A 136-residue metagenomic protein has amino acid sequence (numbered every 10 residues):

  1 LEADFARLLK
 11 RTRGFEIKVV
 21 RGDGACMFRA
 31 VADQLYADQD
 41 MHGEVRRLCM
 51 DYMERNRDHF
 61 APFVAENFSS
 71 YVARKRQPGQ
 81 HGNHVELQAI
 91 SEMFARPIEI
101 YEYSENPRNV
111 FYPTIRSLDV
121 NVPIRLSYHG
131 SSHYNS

Functional and structural regions predicted by a protein language model:
L1-V19: Non-catalytic, low-structured ubiquitin/UBL-interacting segments
F5-R11, G24-A30, F63-V72: Surface-exposed beta-strand-to-loop junctions that form interaction patches on eukaryotic regulatory domains
E16-I17, Q34-Y36, K75-R76: Second-shell loop/turn segments in exported
V20-D23, R29, R55, F63 (+2 more regions): Structured beta-strand/turn binding interfaces of compact recognition modules in eukaryotic regulators
G22-A32, Q80-I90: Active-site nucleophilic cysteine motif
R29-A30, D38-E44, A61-P62, E99-Y103 (+2 more regions): Intrinsically disordered, low-complexity regions enriched in proline, serine, glycine and charged residues
D38-G82: Interface signal in eukaryotic adaptor modules for cytoskeleton, membrane trafficking, and small-GTPase signaling
H84-S136: Deubiquitinase catalytic domains
